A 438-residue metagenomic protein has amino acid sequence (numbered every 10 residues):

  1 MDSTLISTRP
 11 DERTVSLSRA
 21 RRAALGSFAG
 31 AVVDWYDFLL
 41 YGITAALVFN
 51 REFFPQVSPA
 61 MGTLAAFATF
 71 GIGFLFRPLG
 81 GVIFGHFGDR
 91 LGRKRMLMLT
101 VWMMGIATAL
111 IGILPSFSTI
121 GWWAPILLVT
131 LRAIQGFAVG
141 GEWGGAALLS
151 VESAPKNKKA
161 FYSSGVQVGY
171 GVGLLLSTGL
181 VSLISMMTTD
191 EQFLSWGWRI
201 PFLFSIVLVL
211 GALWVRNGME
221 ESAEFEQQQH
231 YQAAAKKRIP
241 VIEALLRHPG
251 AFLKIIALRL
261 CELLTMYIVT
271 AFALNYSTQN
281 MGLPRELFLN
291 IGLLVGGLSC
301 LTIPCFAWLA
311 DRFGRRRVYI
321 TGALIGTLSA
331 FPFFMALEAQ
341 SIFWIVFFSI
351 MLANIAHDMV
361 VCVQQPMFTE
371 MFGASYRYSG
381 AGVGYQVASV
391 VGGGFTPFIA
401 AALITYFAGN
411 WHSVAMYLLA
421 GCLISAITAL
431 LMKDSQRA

Functional and structural regions predicted by a protein language model:
G42-I43, P249-L298, G392-P397: Extracytoplasmic gate region of multi-pass secondary transporters
A45-R77: Extracellular/periplasmic helix-loop-helix junction of adjacent transmembrane segments in MFS-like secondary
G81-R93, I303-R315: Helix-to-loop junctions at the C-terminal end of transmembrane segments in multipass secondary transporters
R90-V101, R312-L324: Cytoplasmic membrane-interface "Motif A"-like loop-to-helix N-cap segments of 12-TM Major Facilitator Superfamily
W102-I120, I325-Q340: C-terminal ends and interior cores of transmembrane alpha-helices in multi-pass membrane transporters/permeases
F161-S185, G384-T396: Glycine-rich segments within core transmembrane alpha-helices of 12-TM secondary carriers
A212-M219, M367, L419-A438: Multi-pass alpha-helical transporter architecture, strongest for 12-TM Major Facilitator/SLC carriers used
R317-V363: C-terminal transmembrane helical hairpin of 12-TM major facilitator-type secondary transporters
